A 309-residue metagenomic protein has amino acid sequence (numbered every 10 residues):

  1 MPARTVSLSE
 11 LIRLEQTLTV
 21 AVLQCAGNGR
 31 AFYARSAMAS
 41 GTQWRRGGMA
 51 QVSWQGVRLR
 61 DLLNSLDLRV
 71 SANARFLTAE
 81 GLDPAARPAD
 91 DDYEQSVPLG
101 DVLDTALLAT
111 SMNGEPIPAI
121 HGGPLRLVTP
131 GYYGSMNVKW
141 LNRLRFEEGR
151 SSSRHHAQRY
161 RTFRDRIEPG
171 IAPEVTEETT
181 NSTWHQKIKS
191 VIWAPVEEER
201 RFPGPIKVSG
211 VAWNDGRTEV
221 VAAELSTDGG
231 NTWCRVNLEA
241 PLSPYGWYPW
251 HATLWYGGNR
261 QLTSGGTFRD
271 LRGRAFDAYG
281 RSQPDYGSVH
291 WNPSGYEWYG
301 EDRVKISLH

Functional and structural regions predicted by a protein language model:
M1-V6, N64-H309: Extended, aromatic/histidine-rich regions of cofactor-dependent oxidoreductases associated with respiratory
T5-E15: Short Gly/aromatic-enriched secondary-structure transition segments
S7, T19-A21, Q55-R58: Generic hydrophobic, aliphatic-rich segments that mediate packing or membrane embedding
E15-Q16, T183: Short glycine/proline-enriched loop/turn "hinge" motifs that connect secondary-structure elements and lie
Q16-G48: Short, conserved helix/loop micro-motifs enriched in His/Cys and acidic residues
W44-Q51, E115, T180: Conserved aromatic-histidine-acidic binding/catalytic patches
R46-D61, D67-A72: Mid-length scaffold segments of soluble, non-membrane domains
